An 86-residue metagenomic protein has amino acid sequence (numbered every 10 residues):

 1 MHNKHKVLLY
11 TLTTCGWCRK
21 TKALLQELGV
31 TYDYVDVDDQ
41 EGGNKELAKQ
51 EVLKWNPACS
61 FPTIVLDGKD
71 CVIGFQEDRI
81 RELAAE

Functional and structural regions predicted by a protein language model:
M1-T31: Local sequence-structure signature of Cys/Sec-based thiol-disulfide redox active-site neighborhoods
G16, D38, R81: Nucleotide phosphate-binding site architecture
G16, G43, D78: Short alpha-helical
V37-A58, E86: Thioredoxin-like thiol-disulfide oxidoreductase module
Q50-V72: Short, structured active-site "lid" loops
L66-E86: Non-catalytic, surface beta->alpha helical segment in thiol-disulfide oxidoreductase systems
